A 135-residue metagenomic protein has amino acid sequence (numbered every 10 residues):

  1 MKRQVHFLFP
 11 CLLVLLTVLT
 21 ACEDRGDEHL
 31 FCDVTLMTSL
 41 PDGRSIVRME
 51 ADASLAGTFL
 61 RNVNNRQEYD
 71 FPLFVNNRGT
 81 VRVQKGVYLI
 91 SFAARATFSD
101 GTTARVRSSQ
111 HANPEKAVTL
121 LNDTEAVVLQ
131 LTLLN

Functional and structural regions predicted by a protein language model:
M1-C22: Sec-dependent bacterial lipoprotein signal peptides
L16-L40: Bacterial Sec-dependent N-terminal signal peptides
D27-H29, F74, V83-K85, L120-N122: Surface-exposed coil/turn segments at beta-strand junctions on protein surfaces, enriched
T38-D42, F59-N62, A96-F98, L133-N135: Beta-strand elements of well-folded, non-transmembrane domains
P41-R66: Short, ordered, surface-exposed loop/turn motifs in non-cytosolic proteins
N62-N77: Short, acidic Ser/Thr/Gly-rich low-complexity loop/linker segments typical of extracellular and cell-surface proteins
V75-F98: Short Pro-Gly-centered beta-turn/loop motif in secreted/extracellular proteins
R95-N135: Structured interaction patches on ligand/partner-binding surfaces of diverse proteins
